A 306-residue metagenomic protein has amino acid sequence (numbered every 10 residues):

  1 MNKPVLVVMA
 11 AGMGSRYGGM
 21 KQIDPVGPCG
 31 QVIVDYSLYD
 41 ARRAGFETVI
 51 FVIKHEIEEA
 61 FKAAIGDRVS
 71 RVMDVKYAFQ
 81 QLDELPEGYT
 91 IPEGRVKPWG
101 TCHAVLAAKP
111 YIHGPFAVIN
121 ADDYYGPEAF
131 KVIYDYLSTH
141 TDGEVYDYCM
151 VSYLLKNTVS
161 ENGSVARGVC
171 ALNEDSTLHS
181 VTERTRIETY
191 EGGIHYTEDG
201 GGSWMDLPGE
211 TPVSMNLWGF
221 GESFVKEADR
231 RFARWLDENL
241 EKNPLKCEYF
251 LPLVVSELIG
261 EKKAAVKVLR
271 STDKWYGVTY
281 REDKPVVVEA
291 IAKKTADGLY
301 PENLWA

Functional and structural regions predicted by a protein language model:
N2-G66, V75, Q80, G114: N-terminal glycine-rich phosphate-binding loop and ensuing alpha1 helix
V69-G114: Short phosphate-binding loop-to-helix
E87-P98, G163-G168, E282-V286: Short, surface-exposed amphipathic charged segments that create phosphate/polyanion-binding patches used for binding
G114-Y124: Short beta-strand-to-loop acidic/aromatic patch adjacent to the donor-nucleotide binding site
P127-M215, E222: Conserved core of the sugar-phosphate nucleotidyltransferase
L217-D229: Conserved nucleotide-sugar donor-binding and metal-coordinating catalytic region shared by glycosyltransferases
D229-A264: A C-terminal functional module that forms or caps the active site or interfaces directly with catalytic machinery
D283-A306: Generic C-terminus detector
